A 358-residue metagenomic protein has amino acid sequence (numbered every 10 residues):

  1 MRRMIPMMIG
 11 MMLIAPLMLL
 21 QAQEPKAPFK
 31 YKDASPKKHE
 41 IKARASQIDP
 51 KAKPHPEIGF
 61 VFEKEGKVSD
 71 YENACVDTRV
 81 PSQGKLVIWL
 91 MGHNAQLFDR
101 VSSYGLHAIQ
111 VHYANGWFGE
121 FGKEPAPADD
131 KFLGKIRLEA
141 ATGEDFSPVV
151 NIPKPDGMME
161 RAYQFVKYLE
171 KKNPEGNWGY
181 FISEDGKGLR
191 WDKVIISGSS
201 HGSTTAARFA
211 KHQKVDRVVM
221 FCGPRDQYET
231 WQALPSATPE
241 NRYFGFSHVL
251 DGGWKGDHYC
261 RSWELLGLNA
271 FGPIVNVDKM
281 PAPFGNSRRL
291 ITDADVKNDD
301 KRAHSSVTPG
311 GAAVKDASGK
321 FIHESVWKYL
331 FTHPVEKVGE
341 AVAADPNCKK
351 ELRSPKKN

Functional and structural regions predicted by a protein language model:
P25-R79: N-terminal cap/lid segment of alpha/beta-hydrolase-fold proteins
Q83-G92: Short beta-strand element of the alpha/beta-hydrolase
L106-F121: Conserved alpha/beta-hydrolase
D130-G186: Alpha/beta-hydrolase active-site loop
E184-G198: Alpha/beta-hydrolase fold nucleophile elbow
S197-G202, A206: Gly/Ala-rich beta-loop-alpha elbow adjacent to hydrolase catalytic centers
D216-A312: The feature captures the conserved acid-bearing segment of alpha/beta-hydrolase catalytic domains
A303-P355: Catalytic active-site module of serine/aspartate enzymes centered on a nucleophile-bearing elbow/loop
